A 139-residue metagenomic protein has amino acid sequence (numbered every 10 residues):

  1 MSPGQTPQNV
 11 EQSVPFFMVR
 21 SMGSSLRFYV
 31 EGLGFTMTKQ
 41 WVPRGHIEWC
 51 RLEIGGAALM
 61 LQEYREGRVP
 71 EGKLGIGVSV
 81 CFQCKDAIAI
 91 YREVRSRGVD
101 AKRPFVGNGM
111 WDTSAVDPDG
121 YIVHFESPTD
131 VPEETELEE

Functional and structural regions predicted by a protein language model:
M1-F16, R27, T36-K85, Y91-P118 (+1 more regions): Vicinal oxygen chelate
V19-G23: Short acidic-aromatic low-complexity motifs
